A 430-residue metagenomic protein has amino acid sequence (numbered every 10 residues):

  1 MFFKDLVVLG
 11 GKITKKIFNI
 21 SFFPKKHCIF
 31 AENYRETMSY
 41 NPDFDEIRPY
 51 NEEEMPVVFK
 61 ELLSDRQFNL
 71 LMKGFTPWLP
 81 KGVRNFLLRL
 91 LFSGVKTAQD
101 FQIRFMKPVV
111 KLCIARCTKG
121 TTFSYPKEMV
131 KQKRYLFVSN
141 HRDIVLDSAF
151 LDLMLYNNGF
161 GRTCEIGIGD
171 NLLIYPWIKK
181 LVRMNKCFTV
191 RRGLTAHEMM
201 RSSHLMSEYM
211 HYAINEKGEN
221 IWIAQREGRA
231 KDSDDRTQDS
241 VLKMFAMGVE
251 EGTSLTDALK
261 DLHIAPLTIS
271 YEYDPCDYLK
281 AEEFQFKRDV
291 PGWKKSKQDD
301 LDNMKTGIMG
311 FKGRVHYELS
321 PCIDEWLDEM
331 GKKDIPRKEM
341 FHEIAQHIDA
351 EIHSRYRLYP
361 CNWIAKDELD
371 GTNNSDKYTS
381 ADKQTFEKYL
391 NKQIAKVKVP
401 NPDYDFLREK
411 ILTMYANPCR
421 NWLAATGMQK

Functional and structural regions predicted by a protein language model:
K4-D5: Ser/Thr/Pro/Gly-rich low-complexity, intrinsically disordered segments
V8, K12-K15, N19-S21, K25-Y34: Short, positively charged and aromatic/hydrophobic N-terminal segments
N33-Y135, H141-D152, Y156, K179 (+2 more regions): Membrane-anchoring hydrophobic helices of lipid-metabolizing enzymes
K96, D100, G193-M200, D232 (+1 more regions): Charge-dense, low-complexity intrinsically disordered segments
M106-D324, I394-P400: Soluble catalytic domains of membrane acyltransferases
K297-S354, P360: C-terminal structural cap/anchor segments
H353-D403: C-terminal structured domain segments
